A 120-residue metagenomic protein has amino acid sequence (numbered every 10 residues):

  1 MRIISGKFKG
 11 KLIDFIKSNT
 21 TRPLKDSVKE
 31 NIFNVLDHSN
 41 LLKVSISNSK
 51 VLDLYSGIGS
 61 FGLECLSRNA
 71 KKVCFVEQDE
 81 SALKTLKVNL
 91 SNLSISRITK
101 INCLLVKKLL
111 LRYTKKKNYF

Functional and structural regions predicted by a protein language model:
M1-L63, S67-R68: S-adenosyl-L-methionine
I32-N34, S94-I95, Y119-F120: Short, low-complexity, polar/charged sequence segments that are solvent-exposed and flexible
N48, K117-F120: Local beta-strand N-terminus motif with an aromatic residue
K72-E77: Conserved SAM-binding motif I beta-strand of class I
D79-L83: Helix N-cap at the beta1-alpha1 junction of Rossmann-like dinucleotide-binding domains, i.e., the first residues
K84-K117: S-adenosyl-L-methionine
